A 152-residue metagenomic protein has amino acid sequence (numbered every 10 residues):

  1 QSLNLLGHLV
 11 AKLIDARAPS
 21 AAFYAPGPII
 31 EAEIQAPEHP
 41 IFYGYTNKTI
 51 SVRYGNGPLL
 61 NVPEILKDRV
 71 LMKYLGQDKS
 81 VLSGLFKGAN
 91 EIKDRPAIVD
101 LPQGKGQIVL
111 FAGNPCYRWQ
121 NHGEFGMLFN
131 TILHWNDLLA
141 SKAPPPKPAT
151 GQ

Functional and structural regions predicted by a protein language model:
Q1-G7, K105, T131: Catalytic nucleophile loop
G7-I14, F125-M127: Short secondary-structure boundary/capping segments
A11-Q120, N136-P144: Catalytic beta-strand/loop cores that center a nucleophilic Ser/Cys/Thr and support acyl-enzyme chemistry
E124-W135: Short amphipathic C-terminal alpha-helix that caps PH/PH-like domains
K147-T150: Nucleo/cytoplasmic regulatory scaffolds in medium-to-very-large eukaryotic proteins
